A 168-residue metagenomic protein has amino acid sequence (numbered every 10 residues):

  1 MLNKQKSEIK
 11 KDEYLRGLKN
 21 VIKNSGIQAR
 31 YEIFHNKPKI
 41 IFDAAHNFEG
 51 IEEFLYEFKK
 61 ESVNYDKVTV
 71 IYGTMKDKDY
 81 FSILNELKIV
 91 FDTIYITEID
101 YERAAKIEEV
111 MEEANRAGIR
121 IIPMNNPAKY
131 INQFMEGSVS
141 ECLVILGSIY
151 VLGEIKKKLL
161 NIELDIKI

Functional and structural regions predicted by a protein language model:
M1-T93: Nucleotide phosphate-binding/pyrophosphate-handling subdomain across enzymes that bind or process nucleotide phosphates
N3, K39-F42, L84-C142: C-terminal helical cap/extension that packs against the catalytic core of soluble nucleotide-cofactor enzymes
L18-N20, A29, E98-E113, L160-I168: Flexible, gly/pro- and Lys/Arg-enriched active-site loops
I51-E52, Y80-S82, K106-I107, E154-K157: Short glycine-/acidic-enriched loop or helix-start segments at secondary-structure transitions that form or flank
S62-N64, R116-G118, L164: Short helix-capping segments at alpha-helix termini
I71-G73, T97, L146: Short hydrophobic segments within beta-strands
T74-K76, D100, I149: Residue-level signal for short, function-critical loop segments
Y130-L160: A glycine-rich beta-strand to alpha-helix segment that forms a phosphate/ribose-binding loop at ligand/cofactor sites
